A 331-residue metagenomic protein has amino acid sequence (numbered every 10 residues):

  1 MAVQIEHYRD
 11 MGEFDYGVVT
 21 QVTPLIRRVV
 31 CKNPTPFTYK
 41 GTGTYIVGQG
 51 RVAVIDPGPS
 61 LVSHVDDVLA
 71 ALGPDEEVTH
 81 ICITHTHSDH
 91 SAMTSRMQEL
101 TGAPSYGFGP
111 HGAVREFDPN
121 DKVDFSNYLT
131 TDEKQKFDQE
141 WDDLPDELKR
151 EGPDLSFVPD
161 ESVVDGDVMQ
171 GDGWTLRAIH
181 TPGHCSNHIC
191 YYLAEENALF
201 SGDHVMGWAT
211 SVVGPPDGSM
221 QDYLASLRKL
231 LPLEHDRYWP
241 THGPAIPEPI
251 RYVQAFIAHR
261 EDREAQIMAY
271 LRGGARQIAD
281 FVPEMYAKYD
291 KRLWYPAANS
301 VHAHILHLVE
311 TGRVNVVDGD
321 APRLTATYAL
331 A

Functional and structural regions predicted by a protein language model:
M1-E13, Q266-A331: C-terminal regulatory/interaction regions
Y16-D75, C190-G207: Conserved beta-strand hairpin/beta-sheet module of binuclear metal-dependent hydrolase folds, prominently
V22, L100-T101, E234: Short, structured coil segments at secondary-structure junctions
L25, V68, H242, I267 (+1 more regions): Residue-level signal for inorganic ion chemistry
V52-V54, P59-L61, D142-E161, V168 (+1 more regions): Metallo-beta-lactamase
P59-G171: Active-site HxH/HxHxD metal-binding segment of metal-dependent hydrolases
T84-H90, H184, H242, H304: Histidine-centered divalent metal-coordination motifs
S91, Y223, L227, V301: Aromatic/hydrophobic pocket-lining residues that form the small-molecule binding cavity in soluble enzyme cores
